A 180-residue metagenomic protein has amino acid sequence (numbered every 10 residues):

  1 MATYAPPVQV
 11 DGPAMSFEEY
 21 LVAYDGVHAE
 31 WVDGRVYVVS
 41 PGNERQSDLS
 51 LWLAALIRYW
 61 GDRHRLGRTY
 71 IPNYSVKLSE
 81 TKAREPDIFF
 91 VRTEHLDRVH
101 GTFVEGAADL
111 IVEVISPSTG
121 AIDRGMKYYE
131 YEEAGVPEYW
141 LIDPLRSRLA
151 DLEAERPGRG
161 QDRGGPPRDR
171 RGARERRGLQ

Functional and structural regions predicted by a protein language model:
M1-H28, S47, L51-G67, I71-A134 (+1 more regions): C-terminal interaction segment
Y37-V38, K77: Nucleotide phosphate-binding site architecture
V38-S50: A short, highly charged nucleic-acid-interacting micro-segment common to nuclease and nuclease-linked defense proteins
